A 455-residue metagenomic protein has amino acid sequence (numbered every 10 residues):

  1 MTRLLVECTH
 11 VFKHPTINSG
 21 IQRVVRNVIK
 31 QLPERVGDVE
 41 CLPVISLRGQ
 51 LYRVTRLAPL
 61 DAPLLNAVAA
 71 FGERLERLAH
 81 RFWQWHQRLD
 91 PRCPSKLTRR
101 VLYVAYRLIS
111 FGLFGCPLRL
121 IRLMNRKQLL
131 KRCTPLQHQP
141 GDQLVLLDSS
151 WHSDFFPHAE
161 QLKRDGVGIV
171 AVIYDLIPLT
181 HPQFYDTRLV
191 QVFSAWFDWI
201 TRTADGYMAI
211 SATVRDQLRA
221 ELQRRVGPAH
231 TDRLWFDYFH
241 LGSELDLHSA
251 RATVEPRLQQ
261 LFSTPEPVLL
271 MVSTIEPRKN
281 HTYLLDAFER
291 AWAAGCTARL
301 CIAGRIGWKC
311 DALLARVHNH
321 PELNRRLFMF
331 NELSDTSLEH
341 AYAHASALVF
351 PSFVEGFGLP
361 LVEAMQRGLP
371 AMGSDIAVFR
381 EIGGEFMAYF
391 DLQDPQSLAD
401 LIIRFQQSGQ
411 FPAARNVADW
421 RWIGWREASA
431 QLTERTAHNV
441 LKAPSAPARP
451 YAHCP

Functional and structural regions predicted by a protein language model:
M1-P455: Carbohydrate transferase catalytic cores enriched for Leloir-type hexosyltransferases
